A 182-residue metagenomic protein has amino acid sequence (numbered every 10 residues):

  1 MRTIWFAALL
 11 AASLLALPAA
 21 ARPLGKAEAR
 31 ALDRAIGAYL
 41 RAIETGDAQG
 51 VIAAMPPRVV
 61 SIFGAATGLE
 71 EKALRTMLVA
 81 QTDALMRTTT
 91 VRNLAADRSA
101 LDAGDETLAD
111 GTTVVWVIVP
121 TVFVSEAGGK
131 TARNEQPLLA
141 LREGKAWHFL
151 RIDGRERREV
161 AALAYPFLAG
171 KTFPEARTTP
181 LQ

Functional and structural regions predicted by a protein language model:
M1-I4: Positively charged n-region of N-terminal signal peptides that target proteins for export
A7-A16: Bacterial N-terminal signal peptides
A19-T45: Short, low-complexity N-terminal intrinsically disordered segments enriched in polar/charged residues
A21-K26, T76-A80, P174-Q182: Compositionally biased, proline/threonine/alanine/serine-rich low-complexity intrinsically disordered stretches
R22, A73-R133: Surface-exposed, charged secondary-structure patches
D47-I62: Short, well-ordered alpha-helical segments enriched in acidic and aromatic residues
V60-E71: A short gly/proline-enriched turn/hairpin at secondary-structure junctions
A127-P137, L141-Q182: Low-complexity, intrinsically disordered terminal/linker segments enriched in charged and Gly/Pro repeats
